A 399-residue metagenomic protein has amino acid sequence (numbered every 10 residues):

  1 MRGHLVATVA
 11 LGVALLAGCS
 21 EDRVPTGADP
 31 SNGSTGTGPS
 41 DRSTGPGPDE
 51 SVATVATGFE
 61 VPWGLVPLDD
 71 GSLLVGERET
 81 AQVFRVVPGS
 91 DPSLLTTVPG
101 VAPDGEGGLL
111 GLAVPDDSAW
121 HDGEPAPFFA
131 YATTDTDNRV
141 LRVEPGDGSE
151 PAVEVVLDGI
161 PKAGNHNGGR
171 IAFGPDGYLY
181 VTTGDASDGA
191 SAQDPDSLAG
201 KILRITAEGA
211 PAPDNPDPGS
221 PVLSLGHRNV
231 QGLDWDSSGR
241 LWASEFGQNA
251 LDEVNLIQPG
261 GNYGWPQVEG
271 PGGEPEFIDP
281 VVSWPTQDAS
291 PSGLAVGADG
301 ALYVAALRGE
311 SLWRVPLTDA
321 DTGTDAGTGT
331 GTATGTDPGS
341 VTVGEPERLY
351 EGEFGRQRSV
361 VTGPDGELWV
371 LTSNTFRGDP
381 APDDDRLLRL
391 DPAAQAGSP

Functional and structural regions predicted by a protein language model:
M1-A10: N-terminal export and membrane-targeting signals
L15-G18: C-terminal motif of bacterial Sec signal peptides marking the signal peptidase cleavage site
S20-G189, R240-G247, D288-D319, G335-D337 (+1 more regions): Acidic, Gly/Ser/Thr-rich repeat motifs that build Ca2+-stabilized beta-propeller blades
G45-T57, G89-P103, R142-K162, L198-N229 (+3 more regions): Blade-edge beta-strand/turn elements of extracellular beta-propeller and related beta-sheet repeat scaffolds
S191-D194: Short, solvent-exposed loop/turn segments at secondary-structure boundaries
V222-N249: Repeat-solenoid scaffold signature
G397-P399: Short, solvent-exposed mixed-charge patches
